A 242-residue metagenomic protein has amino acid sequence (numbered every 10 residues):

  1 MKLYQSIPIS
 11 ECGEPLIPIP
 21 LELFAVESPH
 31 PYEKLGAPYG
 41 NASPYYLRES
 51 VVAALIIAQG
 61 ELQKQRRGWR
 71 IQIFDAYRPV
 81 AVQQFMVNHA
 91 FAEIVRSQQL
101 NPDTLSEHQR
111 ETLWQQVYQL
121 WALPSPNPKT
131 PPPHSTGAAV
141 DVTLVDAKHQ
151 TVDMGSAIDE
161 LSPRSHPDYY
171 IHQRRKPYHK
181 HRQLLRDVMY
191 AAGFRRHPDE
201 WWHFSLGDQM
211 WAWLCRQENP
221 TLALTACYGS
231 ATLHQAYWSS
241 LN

Functional and structural regions predicted by a protein language model:
K2-N242: Cell-envelope/glycan interface and biosynthesis
